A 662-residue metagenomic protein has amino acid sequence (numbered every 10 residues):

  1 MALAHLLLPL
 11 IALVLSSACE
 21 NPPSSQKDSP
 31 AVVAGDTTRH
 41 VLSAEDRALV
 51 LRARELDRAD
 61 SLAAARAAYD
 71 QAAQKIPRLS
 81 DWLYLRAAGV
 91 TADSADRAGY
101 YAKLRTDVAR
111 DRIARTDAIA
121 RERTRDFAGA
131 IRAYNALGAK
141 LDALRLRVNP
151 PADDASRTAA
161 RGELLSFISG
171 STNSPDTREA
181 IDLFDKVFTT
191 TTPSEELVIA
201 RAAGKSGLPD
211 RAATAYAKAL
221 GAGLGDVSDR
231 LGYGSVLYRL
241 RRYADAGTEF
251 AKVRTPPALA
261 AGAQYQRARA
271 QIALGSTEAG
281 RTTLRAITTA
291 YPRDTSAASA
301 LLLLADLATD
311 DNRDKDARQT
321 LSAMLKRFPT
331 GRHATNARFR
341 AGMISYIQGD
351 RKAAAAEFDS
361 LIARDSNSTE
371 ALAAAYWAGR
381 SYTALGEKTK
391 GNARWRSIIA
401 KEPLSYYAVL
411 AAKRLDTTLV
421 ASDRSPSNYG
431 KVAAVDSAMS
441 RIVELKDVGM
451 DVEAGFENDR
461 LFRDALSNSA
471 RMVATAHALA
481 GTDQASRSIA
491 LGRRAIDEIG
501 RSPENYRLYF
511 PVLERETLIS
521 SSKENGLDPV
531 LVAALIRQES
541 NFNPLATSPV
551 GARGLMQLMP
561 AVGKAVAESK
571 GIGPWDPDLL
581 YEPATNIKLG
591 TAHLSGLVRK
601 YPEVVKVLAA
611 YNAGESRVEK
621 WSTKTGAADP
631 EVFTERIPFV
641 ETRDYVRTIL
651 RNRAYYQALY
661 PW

Functional and structural regions predicted by a protein language model:
C19-P22: Bacterial signal peptide processing site
T38-L42, A72-S80, Y101-I113, R121-T124 (+12 more regions): Short solvent-exposed coil/turn linkers within tandem alpha-helical repeat scaffolds
R39-Q71, K75, S194-T214, K218 (+3 more regions): Alpha-helical segment of the N-proximal tetratricopeptide repeat
R52, A87, D117, R145-R147 (+8 more regions): Structural register within alpha-helical repeat arrays
D60, A95, R125, A155 (+8 more regions): Residue-level detector of the short coil/turn that links helix A to helix B within each tetratricopeptide repeat
S299-L302, D311-D316, T320, R327 (+13 more regions): Catalytic glycan-binding domains that act on GlcNAc-containing polysaccharides
